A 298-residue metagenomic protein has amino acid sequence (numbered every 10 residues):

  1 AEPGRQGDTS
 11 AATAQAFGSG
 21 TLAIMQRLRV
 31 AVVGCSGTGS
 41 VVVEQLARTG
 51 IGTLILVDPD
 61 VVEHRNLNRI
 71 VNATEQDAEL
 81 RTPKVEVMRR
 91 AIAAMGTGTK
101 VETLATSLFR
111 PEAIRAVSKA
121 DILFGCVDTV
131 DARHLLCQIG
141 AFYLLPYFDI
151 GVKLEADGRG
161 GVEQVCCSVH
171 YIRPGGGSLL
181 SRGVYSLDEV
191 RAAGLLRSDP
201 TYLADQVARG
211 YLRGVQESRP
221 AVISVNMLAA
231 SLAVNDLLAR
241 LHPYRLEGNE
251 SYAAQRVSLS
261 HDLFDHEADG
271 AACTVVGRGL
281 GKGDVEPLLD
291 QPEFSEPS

Functional and structural regions predicted by a protein language model:
A1-A31, Y252, P292-S298: N-terminal charged helix/coil linker that caps or initiates catalytic domains
G18-E63: Glycine-rich adenosine-cofactor-binding loop
G52, K100, P146: Residue-level detector of anion-binding/catalytic polar loops
L56-G96: Glycine-rich phosphate-binding loop and adjoining beta1-alpha1-beta2 segment of Rossmann-like nucleotide-binding folds
T103, I114, K119-L228, R245 (+1 more regions): E1/E1-like adenylate-forming module used to activate ubiquitin-like modifiers and sulfur-carrier proteins
A105-S107: Conserved acidic residues
F109-E112: Short loop/turn elements that flank and shape the SAM/SAH-binding pocket of Class I
M227-E247: Internal hydrophobic alpha-helix adjacent to the cofactor/substrate pocket in enzyme cavities
